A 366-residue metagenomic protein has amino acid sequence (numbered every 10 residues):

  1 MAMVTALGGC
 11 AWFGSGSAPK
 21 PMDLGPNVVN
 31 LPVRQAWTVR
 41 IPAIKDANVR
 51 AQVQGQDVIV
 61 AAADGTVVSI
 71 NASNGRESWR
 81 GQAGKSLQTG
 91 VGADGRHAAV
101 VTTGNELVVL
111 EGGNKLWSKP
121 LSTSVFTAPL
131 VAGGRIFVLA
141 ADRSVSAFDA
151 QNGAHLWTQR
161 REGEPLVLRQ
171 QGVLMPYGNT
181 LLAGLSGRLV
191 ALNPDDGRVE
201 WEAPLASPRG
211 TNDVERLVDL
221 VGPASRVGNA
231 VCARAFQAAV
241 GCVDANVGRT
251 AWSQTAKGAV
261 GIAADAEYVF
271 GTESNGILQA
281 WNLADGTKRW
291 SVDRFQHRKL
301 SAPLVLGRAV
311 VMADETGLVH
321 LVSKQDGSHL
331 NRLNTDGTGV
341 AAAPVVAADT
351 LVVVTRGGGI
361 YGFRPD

Functional and structural regions predicted by a protein language model:
A6-G9: C-terminal motif of bacterial Sec signal peptides marking the signal peptidase cleavage site
A11-G14: Bacterial signal peptide processing site
G16-M22, N27-Q52, W79-G95, L116-A132 (+5 more regions): Extracytoplasmic beta-rich repeat domains
A62-A63, T102-T103, A140-A141, G184-S186 (+4 more regions): Structural signature of WD-repeat beta-propellers
N71-N74, E111-N114, D149-N152, P194-D196 (+4 more regions): Short loop/turn segments that connect beta-strands within beta-propeller blades
G271-A280, T287-L321: Loop/turn-rich, solvent-exposed surfaces of beta-rich toroidal or solenoidal domains
